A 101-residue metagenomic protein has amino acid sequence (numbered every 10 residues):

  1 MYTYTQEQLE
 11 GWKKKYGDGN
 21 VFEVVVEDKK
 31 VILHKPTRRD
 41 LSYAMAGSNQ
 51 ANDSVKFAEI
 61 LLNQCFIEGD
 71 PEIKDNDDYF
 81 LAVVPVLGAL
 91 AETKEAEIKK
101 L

Functional and structural regions predicted by a protein language model:
M1-K13: Short, basic/low-complexity N-terminal boundary segments at the transition from targeting/disordered tails
Y4, F22-V24: Intrinsically disordered, low-complexity linear regions
K14-V21: A short, compositionally biased
V26-L101: Short, surface-exposed, charged amphipathic helix/loop patches that serve as local interaction elements
